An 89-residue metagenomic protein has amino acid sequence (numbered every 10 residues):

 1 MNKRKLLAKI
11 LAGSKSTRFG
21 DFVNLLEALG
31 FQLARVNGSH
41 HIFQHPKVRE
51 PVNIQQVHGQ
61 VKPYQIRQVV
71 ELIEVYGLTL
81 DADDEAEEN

Functional and structural regions predicted by a protein language model:
M1, L11-S16, P51, G77: Terminus-proximal functional modules
K3, R18-F19, I66: Structural motif detector for alpha-helix initiation sites
K3-L11, E85-N89: Mixed-charge (Asp/Glu-Lys/Arg
L11-L33: Polyanion-binding surface elements
A28-Q56: A short, structured beta-strand/loop element
V57-N89: C-terminal structural segments of small proteins and small subunits
